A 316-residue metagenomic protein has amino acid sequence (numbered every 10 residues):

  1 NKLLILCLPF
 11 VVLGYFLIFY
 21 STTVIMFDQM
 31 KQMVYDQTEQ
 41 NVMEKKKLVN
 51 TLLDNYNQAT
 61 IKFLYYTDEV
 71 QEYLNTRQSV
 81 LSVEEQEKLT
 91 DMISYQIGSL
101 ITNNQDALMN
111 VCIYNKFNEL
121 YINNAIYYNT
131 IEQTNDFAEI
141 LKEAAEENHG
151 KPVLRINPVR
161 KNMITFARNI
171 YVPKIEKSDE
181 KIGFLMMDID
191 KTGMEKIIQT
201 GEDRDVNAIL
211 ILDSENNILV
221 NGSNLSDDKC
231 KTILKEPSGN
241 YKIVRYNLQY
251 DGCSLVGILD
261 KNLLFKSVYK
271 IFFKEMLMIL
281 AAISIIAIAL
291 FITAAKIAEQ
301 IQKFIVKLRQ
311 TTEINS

Functional and structural regions predicted by a protein language model:
N1-Q32, D36: Extreme N-terminal signal-anchor transmembrane helix of membrane signaling/transducer proteins, especially in bacteria
L4-P9, Y269-L277, A281: Internal alpha-helical transmembrane segments of multi-pass membrane proteins, especially GPCRs
T23, M278, A282-E299: Cytosolic-side ends of inner-membrane transmembrane helices, especially those that anchor bacterial signal-transduction
D36-H149: Extracytoplasmic/periplasmic sensory segments of membrane signal-transduction proteins
T90-N104, E180-V220, L225: Solvent-exposed, extracytoplasmic
N123-I126, E132-F137, V159-G201, V256-L263: Conserved beta-strands of PAS-like sensory domains
D203, S214-E215, S223-E275: Extracellular/periplasmic juxtamembrane segments that couple receptor/chemosensory ectodomains to their
A295-S316: Membrane-proximal alpha-helical signal-transduction linkers
